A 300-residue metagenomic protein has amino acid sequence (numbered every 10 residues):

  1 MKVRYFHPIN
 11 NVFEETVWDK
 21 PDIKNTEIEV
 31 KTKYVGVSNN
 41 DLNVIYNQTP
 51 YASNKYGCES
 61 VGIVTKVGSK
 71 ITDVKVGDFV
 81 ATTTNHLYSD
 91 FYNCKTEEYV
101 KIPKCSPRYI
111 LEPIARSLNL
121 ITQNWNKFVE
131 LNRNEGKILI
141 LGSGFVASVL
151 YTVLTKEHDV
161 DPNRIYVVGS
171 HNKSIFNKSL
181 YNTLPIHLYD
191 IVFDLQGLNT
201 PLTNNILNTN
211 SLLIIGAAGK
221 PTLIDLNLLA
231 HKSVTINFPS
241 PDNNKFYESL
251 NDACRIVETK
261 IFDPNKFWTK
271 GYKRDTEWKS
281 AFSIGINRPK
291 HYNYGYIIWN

Functional and structural regions predicted by a protein language model:
D19-G36, Y46-H86: Glycine-rich beta-strand-centered segment in the early N-terminal region that forms part of a ligand/cofactor-binding
G36, G68, Q196-G197, A217-A218: Short glycine-/small-residue-rich Rossmann-like dinucleotide-binding loops
G77, S89, L188-D190: Local beta-strand N-terminus motif with an aromatic residue
F79-L141: NAD(P)H dinucleotide-binding glycine-rich loop of Rossmann-like/cofactor-binding domains, especially the beta1-alpha1
A115, G144-V149: Residue-level detector of alpha-helix initiation sites
N134-S143, Y151-L202: Adenosine-nucleotide cofactor-binding segment
N199-T259, I298-N300: Glycine-rich phosphate-binding loop and adjacent beta-alpha segment of Rossmann(oid) nucleotide-cofactor-binding
Y247-N300: C-terminal hydrophobic helical "lid"/dimerization subdomain of Rossmann-like NAD(P)H-dependent oxidoreductases
